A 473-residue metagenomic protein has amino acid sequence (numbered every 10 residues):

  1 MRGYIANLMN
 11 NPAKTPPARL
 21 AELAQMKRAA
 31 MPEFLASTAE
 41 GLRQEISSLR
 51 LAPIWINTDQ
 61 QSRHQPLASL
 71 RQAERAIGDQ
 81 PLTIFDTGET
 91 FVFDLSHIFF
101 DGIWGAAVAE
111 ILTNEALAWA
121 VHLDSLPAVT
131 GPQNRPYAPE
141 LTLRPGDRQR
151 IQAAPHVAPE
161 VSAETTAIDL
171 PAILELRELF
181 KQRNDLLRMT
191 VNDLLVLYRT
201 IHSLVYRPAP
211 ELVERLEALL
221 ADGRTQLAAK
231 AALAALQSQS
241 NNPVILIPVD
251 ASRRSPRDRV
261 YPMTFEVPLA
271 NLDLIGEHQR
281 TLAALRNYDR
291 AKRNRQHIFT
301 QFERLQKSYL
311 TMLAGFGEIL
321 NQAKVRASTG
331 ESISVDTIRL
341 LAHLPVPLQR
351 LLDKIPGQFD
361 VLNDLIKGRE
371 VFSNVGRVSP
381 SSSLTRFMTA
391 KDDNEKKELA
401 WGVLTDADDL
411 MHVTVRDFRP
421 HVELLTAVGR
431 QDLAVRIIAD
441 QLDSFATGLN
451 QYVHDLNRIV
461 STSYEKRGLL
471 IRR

Functional and structural regions predicted by a protein language model:
M1-P81, T87-A128, T142-R473: Acyl-CoA-dependent O-acyltransferases
Q133-P136: Intrinsically disordered, low-complexity regions enriched in acidic/Ser/Thr/Pro/Gln residues
